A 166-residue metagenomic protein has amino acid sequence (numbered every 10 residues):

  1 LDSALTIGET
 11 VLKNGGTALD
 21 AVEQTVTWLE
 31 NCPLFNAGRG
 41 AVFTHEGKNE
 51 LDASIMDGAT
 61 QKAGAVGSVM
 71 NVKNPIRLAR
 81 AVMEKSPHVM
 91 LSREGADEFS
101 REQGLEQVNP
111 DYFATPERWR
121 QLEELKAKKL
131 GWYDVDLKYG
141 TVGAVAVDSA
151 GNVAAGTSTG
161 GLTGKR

Functional and structural regions predicted by a protein language model:
L1-R166: Alpha/propeptide regions of enzymes that mature by internal proteolysis
